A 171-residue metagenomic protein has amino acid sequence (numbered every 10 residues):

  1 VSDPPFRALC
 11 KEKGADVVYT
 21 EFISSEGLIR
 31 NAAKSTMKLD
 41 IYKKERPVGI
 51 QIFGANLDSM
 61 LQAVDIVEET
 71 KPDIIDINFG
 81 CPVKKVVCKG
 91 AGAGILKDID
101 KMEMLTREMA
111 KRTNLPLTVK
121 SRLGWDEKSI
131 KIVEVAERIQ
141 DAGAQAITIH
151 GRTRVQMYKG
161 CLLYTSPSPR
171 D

Functional and structural regions predicted by a protein language model:
V1-D73: Glycine-rich, positively charged N-terminal anion/phosphate-binding segment
R7, V64, I99-A110, I132-E137 (+1 more regions): Generic structural signal for well-ordered alpha-helices, preferentially at hydrophobic/aromatic core positions
T20, I74-C81, A142-G151: Non-cysteine beta-strand/loop elements that form the S-adenosyl-L-methionine
F22, I52-G54, F79, V119-L123 (+1 more regions): A cross-domain feature marking catalytic cores of carbohydrate-active enzymes and several ubiquitous metabolic/repair
I29-A33, K85, A91-T106, Q156-L163: Active-site-adjacent beta->alpha loops and helix N-cap segments on the catalytic face of soluble alpha/beta enzymes
S121-V133: Active-site glycine- and acidic-residue-rich loops that bind and position anionic ligands or nucleotide-like cofactors
I132-H150, M157: Phosphate/pyrophosphate-binding betaalpha-module
Y164-D171: Conserved small/polar residues in nucleotide/adenosyl-binding loops
